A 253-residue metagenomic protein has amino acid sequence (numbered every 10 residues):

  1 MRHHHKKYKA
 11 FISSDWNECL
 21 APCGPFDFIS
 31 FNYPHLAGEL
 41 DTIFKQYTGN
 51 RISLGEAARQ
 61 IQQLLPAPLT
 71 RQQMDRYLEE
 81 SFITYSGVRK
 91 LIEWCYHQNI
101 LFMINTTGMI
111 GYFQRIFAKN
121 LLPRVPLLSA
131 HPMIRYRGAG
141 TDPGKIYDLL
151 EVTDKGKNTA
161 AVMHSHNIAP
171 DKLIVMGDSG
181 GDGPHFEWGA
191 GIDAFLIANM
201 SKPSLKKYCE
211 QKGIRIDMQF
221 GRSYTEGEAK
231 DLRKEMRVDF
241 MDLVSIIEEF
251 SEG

Functional and structural regions predicted by a protein language model:
R2-H131: Alpha-helical substrate-recognition element adjacent to the catalytic core
S86-E93, H97-L101, G108-G253: C-terminal cap/substrate-recognition subdomain and adjoining C-terminal extension of metal-dependent phosphatase-like
